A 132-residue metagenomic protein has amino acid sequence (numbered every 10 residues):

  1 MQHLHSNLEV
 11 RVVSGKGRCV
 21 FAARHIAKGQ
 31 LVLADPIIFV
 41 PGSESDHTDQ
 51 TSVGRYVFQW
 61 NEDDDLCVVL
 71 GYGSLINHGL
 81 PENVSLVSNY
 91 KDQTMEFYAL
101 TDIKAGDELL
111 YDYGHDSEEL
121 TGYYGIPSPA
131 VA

Functional and structural regions predicted by a protein language model:
M1-A132: Conserved catalytic SET/PR domain of SAM-dependent protein methyltransferases, capturing the structural core that binds
